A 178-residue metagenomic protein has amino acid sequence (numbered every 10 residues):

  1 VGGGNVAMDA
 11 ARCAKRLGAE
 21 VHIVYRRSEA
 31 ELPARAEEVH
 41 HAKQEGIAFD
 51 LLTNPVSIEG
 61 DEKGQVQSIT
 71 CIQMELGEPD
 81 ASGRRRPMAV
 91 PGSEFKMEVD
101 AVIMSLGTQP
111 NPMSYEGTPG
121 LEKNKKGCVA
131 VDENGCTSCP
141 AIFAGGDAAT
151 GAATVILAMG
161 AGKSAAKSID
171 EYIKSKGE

Functional and structural regions predicted by a protein language model:
V1-G4, D147: Glycine-rich Rossmann-fold phosphate-binding loop(s) that bind the pyrophosphate of adenine dinucleotide cofactors
A7: Catalytic nucleophile loop
A10, A148-K176: A conserved FAD-binding loop/helix module that cradles the flavin
A11-C13, A36, S114-T118, I156-L157: Short amphipathic alpha-helical segments
A11-S57, G177: Rossmann-like dinucleotide-binding cores of NAD(P)H-dependent redox enzymes
L52-D100: A structured beta-alpha segment of the ubiquitous adenosine-cofactor-binding alpha/beta core
P79-A152: FAD-site-proximal beta/loop scaffold in flavoenzymes
